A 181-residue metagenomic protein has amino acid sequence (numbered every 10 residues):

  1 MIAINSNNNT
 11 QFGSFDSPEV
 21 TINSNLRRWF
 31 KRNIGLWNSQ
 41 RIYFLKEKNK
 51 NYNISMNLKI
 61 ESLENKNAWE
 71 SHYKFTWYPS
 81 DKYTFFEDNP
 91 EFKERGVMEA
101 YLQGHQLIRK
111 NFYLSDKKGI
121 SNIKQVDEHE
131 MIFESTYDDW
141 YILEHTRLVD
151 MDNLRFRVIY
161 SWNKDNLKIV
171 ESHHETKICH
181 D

Functional and structural regions predicted by a protein language model:
M1-R95, I169-V170, K177-D181: Amphipathic/hydrophobic helical signal segments and adjacent flexible N-terminal regions that mediate secretion
I2-P18, D81-D181: Calycin-type beta-barrel ligand-binding domains and close structural analogs
